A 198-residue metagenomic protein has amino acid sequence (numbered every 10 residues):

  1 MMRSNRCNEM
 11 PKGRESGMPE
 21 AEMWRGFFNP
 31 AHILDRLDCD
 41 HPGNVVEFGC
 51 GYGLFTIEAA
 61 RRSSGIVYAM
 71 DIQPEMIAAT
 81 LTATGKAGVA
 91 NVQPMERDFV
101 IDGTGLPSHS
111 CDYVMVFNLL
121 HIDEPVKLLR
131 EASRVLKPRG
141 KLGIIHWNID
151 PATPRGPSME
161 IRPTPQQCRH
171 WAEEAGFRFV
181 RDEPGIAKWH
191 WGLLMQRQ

Functional and structural regions predicted by a protein language model:
W24-G43: Conserved alpha-helix/loop element of class I SAM-dependent methyltransferases that forms part of the SAM/SAH-binding
H41-G51: Conserved class I S-adenosyl-L-methionine
Y52-D102: Class I SAM-dependent methyltransferase SAM/SAH-binding core
T104-Y113: A short acidic, Gly/Pro-enriched loop at the edge of an enzyme's catalytic core that lines a small-molecule cofactor
D112-P125: A short SAM/SAH-binding and catalytic strip from SAM-dependent methyltransferases
K127-K141: A short glycine-rich, Lys/Arg-flanked "PGG" loop and its adjoining helix->strand segment in the class I
G143-Q167, W171: Conserved class I S-adenosyl-L-methionine
P184-Q198: Core SAM-dependent methyltransferase catalytic element
